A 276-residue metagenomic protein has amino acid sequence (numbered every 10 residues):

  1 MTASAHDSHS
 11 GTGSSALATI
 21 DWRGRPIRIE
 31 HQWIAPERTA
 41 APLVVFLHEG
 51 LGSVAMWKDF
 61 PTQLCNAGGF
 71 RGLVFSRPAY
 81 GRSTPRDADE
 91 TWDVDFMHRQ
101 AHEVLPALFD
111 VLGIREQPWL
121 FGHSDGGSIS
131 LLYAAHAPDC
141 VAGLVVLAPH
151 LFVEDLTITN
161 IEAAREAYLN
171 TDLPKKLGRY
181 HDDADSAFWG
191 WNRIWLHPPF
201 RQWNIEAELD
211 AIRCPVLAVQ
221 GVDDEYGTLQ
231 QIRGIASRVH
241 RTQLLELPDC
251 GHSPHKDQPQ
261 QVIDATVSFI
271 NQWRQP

Functional and structural regions predicted by a protein language model:
G24-A35: A short loop-to-beta-strand scaffold at the N-terminal edge of the catalytic core in hydrolase folds
I34-D87: Conserved HGGG/HGGXW glycine-rich cap/lid loop of the alpha/beta-hydrolase fold
V74-Q117: Active-site loop/oxyanion-hole signature of alpha/beta-hydrolase fold enzymes
E116-E154: Conserved hydrolase catalytic core segment
I212, A218-Q220: Short beta-strand/loop motif that positions the catalytic acidic residue of the alpha/beta-hydrolase fold
D223-G227: Acidic catalytic loop of the alpha/beta-hydrolase fold
S237-S253: Catalytic histidine neighborhood in serine/cysteine hydrolases with alpha/beta-hydrolase-type architecture
D249-P276: Catalytic active-site module of serine/aspartate enzymes centered on a nucleophile-bearing elbow/loop
